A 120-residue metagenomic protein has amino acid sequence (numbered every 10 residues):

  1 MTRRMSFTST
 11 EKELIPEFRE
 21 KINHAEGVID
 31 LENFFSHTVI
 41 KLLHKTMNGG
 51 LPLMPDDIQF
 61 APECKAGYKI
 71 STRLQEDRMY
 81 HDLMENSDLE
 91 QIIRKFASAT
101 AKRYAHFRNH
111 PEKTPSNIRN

Functional and structural regions predicted by a protein language model:
T2-H44: Short terminal alpha-helical segments
R3-F7, H106-N120: Short acidic DE-rich linear segments
T8, A25-E32, S36, N86 (+2 more regions): Long amphipathic alpha-helices with heptad-repeat character, especially coiled-coil-forming segments used
E13, E20, I29, Y68 (+2 more regions): Residue-level marker of intrinsically disordered, low-complexity segments enriched for small/polar residues
V28-T38, N48-I58, H110-S116: Short glycine-rich, low-complexity/disordered patches
V39-A99: Acidic, low-complexity, intrinsically disordered interaction modules
